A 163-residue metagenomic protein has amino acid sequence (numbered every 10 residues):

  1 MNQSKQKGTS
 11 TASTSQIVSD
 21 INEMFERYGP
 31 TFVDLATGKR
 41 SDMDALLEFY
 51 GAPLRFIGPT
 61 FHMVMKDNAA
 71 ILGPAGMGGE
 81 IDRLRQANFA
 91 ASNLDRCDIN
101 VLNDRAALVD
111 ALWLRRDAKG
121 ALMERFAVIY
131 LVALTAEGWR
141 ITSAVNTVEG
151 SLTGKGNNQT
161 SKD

Functional and structural regions predicted by a protein language model:
M1-A52, Q159-D163: Short, low-complexity N-terminal intrinsically disordered segments enriched in polar/charged residues
N2-Q6, M123-N158: Short beta-strand edge/turn micro-motifs at domain boundaries
F25-F32, Y50, G76-I81, W113 (+1 more regions): Hydrophobic alpha-helical core bundles mediating ligand binding, dimerization, or RNAP-core interactions
S41-R105: A solvent-exposed, acidic/Ser-Thr-rich amphipathic alpha-helical stretch
I57, V109-D110, T142: Beta-strand residues in well-ordered beta-sheet regions across diverse protein folds
L94-N100, L112-R115, A127-A133, N146: Hydrophobic/aromatic beta-strand elements that line small-molecule binding cavities or substrate pockets in beta-rich
R115-M123: Short, cysteine-centered beta-strand-loop-beta hairpins and adjacent loop/turn segments enriched in charged/polar
